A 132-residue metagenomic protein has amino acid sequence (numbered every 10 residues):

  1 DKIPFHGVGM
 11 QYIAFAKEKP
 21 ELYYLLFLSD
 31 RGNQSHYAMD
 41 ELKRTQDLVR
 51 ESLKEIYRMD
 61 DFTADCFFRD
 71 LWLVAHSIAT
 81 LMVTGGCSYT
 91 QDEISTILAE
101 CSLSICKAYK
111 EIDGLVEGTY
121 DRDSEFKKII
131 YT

Functional and structural regions predicted by a protein language model:
D1-E21, M59, L71: Hydrophobic alpha-helical connector segments
F5, G9, A38-Q46, F68 (+1 more regions): Amphipathic, non-transmembrane alpha-helical scaffold segments
H6, Q46-R50, K54, S95-C106: An amphipathic alpha-helix signature
Y12, G32-Y57: A contiguous pocket-lining binding segment that forms or flanks enzyme active sites
I13-K17, R50, K54, H76-V83 (+1 more regions): Short amphipathic alpha-helical interface segments enriched in basic and hydrophobic/aromatic residues, used as
Y23-S29: Short acidic alpha-helical/loop segments enriched in Asp/Glu that coordinate divalent cations
L28, S35-M39, I56-L103, I112-T132: Hydrophobic/aromatic-rich alpha-helical bundle segments in the mid-to-C-terminal region
